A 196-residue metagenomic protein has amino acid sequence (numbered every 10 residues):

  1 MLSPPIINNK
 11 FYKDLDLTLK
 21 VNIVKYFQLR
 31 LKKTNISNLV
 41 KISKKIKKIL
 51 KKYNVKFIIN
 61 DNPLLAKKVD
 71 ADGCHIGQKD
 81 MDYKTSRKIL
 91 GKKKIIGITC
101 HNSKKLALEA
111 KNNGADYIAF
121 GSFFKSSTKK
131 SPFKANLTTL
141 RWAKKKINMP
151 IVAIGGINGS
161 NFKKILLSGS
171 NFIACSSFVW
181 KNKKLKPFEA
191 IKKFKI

Functional and structural regions predicted by a protein language model:
M1-P4, K25-L29, F57-I59, C74-I76 (+4 more regions): Hydrophobic faces of well-ordered beta-strands that scaffold small-molecule active sites in alpha/beta enzyme cores
L2, I76-S86, A119-P132, F162-K195: Glycine-rich phosphate-binding active-site loops on the catalytic face of alpha/beta enzymes
I6-K20, D61-L64, N102-E109, N158-K164: Short, acidic/polar
L15-R30, N113: Catalytic domains of carbohydrate-active enzymes, especially glycoside hydrolases
V21-N22, V69, N113, K146 (+1 more regions): Structural motif
F27, A66, A110, I118 (+4 more regions): Conserved, mostly hydrophobic/aromatic
V40-I59, T85-S103, P132-G159, K192-I196: Alpha-helix-loop-beta-strand connector modules within alpha/beta enzyme cores
H101-K129: Histidine/lysine/aspartate-rich catalytic loop segments that bind and position anionic ligands
